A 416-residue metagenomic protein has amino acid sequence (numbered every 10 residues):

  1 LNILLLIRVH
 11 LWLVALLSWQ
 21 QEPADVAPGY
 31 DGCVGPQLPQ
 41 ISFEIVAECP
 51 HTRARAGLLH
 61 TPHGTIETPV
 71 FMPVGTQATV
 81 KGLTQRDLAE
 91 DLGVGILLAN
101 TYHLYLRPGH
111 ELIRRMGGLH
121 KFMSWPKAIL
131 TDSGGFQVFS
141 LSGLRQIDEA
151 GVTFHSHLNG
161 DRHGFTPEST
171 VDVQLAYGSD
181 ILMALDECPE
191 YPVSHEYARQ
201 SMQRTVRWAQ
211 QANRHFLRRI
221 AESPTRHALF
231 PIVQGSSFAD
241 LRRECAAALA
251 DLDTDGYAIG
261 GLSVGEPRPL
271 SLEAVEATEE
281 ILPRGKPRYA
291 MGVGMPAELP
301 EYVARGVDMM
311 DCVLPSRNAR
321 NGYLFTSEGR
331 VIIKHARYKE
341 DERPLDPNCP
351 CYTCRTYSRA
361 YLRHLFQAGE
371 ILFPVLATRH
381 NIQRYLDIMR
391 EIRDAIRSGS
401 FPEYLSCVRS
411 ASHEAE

Functional and structural regions predicted by a protein language model:
L1-I7: Extreme N-terminal basic, low-complexity initiation segments that serve as generic localization/processing leaders
R8-L11, S18: Intrinsically disordered, low-complexity proline-rich regions
L13, Q21-P23: Cationic, low-complexity basic patches in intrinsically disordered or flexible, solvent-exposed regions
G35-L58, I66-M72, G82, D186-P192 (+1 more regions): C-terminal extensions of enzymes
G35-S223, A336-K339: Non-catalytic, usually N-terminal nucleic-acid engagement modules in DNA/RNA processing proteins
G64, L97, D132, Q174 (+5 more regions): Conserved, mostly hydrophobic/aromatic
Q203, R219, A228-L345: Glycine-rich phosphate/ribose-binding loops and adjacent secondary-structure elements that form binding surfaces
